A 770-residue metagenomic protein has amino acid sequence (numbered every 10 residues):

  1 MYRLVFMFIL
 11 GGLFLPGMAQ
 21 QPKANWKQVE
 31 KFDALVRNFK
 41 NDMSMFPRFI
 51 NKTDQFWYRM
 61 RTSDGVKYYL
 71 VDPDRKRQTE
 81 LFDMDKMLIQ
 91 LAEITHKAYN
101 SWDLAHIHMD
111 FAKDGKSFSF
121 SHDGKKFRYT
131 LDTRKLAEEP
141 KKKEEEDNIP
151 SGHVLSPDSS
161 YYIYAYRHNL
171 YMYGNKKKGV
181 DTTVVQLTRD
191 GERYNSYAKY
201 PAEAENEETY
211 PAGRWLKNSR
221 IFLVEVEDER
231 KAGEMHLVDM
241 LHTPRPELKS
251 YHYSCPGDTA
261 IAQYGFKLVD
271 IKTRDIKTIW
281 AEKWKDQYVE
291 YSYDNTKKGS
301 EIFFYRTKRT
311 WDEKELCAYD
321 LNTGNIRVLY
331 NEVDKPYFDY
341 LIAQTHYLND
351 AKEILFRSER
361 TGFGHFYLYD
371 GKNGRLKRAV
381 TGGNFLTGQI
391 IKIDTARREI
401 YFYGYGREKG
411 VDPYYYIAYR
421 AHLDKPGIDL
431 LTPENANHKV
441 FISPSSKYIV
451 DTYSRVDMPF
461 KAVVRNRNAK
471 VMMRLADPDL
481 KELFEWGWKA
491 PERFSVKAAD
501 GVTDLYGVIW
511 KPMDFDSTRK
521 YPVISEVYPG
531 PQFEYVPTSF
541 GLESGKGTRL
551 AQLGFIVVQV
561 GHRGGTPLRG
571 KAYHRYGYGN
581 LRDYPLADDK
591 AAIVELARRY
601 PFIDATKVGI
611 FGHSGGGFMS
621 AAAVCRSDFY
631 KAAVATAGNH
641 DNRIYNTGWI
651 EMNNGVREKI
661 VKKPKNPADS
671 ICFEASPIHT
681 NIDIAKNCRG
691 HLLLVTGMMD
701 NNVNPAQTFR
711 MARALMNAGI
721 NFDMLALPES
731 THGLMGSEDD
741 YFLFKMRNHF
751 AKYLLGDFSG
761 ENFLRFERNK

Functional and structural regions predicted by a protein language model:
M1-A24, N639, G648: Bacterial Sec-dependent N-terminal signal peptides
R3-M7, P16, K27, R378 (+2 more regions): Residue-level marker of intrinsically disordered, low-complexity segments enriched for small/polar residues
Q20-K439, S445-M458, V464-R465, P728 (+3 more regions): Beta-propeller folds
P47, G299, Y305, N437-K770: Serine-hydrolase catalytic core recognition
